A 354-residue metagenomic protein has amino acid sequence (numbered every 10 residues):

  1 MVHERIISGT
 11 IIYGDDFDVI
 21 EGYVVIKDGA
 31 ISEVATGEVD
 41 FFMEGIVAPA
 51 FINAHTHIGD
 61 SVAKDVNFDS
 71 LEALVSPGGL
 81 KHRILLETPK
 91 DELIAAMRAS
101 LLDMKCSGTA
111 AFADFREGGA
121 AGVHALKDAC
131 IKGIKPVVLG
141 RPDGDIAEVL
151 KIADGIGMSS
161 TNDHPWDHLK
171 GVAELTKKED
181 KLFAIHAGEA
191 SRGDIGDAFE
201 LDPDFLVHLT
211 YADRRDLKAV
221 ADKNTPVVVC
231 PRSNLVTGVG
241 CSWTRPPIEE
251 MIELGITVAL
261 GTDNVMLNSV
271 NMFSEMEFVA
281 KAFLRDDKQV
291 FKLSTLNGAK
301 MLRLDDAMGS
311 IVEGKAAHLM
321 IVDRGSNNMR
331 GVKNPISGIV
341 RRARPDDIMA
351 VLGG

Functional and structural regions predicted by a protein language model:
M1-E38: N-terminal metal-binding scaffold of metallo-dependent hydrolase/deaminase domains
M1-S8, A35-P77: Replace "His-x-His-based motif
A50-A54, F112-D114, P136-G140, D154-M158 (+4 more regions): Hydrophobic faces of well-ordered beta-strands that scaffold small-molecule active sites in alpha/beta enzyme cores
S61-A95, G196-L201, N224-V227, V279-D286: Active-site gating loops and adjacent loop-to-helix segments of metal-dependent hydrolytic enzymes
A73-G122, D167-H168: Divalent metal-binding segments
R116-D204: Metal-coordinating catalytic core of metallo-dependent amide/deamination hydrolases
G193-V312, V322-N327: Active-site-adjacent C-terminal substructures of enzyme catalytic domains
S294-L296, K300, A316-G354: C-terminal cap of metal-dependent C-N hydrolases
